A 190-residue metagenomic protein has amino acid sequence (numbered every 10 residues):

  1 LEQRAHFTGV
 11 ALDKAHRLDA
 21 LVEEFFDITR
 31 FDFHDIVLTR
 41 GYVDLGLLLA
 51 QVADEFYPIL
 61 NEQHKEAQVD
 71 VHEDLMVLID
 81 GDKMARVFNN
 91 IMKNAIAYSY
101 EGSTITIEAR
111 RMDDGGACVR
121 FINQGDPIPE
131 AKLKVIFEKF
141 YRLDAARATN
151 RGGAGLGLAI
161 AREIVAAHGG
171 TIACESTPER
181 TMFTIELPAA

Functional and structural regions predicted by a protein language model:
Q3, F33-L38, M76-I79: Conserved micro-motifs of the catalytic ATP-binding
D13-L18: Short alpha-helical segment of the dimerization/phosphotransfer core of two-component systems
T39-D54: A conserved beta-strand-to-alpha-helix junction within the catalytic ATP-binding
T39-V43, N61, E66-M76, M112: Conserved catalytic submotifs in the C-terminal HATPase_c
A95-I96: Short helix-loop "hinge" at the ATP-lid/N-box region of the Bergerat-fold HATPase_c
I128-F140: Short conserved segment of the HATPase_c
G169-G170: Conserved glycine-rich
